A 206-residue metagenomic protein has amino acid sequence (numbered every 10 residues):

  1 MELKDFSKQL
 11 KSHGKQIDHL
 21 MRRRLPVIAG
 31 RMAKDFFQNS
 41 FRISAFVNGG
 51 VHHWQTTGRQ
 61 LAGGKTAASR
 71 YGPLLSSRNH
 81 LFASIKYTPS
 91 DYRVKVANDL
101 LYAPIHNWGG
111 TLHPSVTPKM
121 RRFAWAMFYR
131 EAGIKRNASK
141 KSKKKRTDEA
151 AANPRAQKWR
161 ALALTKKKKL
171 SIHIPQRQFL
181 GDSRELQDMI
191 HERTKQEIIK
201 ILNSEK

Functional and structural regions predicted by a protein language model:
M1-K206: Short, Lys/Arg-rich flexible segments
